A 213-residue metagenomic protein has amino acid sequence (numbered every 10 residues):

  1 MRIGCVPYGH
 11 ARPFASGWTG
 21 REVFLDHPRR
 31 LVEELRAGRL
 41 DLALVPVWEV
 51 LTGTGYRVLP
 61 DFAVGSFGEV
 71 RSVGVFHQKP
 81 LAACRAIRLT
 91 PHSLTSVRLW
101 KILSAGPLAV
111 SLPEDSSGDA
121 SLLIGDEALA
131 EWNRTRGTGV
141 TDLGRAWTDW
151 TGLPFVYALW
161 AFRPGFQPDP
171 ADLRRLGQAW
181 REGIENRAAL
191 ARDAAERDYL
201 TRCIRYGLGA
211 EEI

Functional and structural regions predicted by a protein language model:
M1-I213: Domain-level signature for soluble enzymes in the chorismate/prephenate branch of the shikimate pathway
